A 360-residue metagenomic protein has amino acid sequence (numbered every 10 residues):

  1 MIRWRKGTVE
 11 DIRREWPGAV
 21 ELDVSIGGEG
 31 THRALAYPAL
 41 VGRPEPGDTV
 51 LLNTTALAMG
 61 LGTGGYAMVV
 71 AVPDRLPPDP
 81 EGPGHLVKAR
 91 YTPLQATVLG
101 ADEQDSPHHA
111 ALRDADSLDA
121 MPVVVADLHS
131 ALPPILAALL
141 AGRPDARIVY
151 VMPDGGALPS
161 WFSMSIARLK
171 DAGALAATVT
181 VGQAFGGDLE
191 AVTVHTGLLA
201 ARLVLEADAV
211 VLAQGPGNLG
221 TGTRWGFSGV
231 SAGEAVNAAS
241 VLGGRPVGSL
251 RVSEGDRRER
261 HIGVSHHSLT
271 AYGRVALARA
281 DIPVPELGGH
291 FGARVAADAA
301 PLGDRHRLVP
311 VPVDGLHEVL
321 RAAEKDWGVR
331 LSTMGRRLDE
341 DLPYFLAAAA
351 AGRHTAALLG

Functional and structural regions predicted by a protein language model:
M1-A120, R143-R147: Extended, charged alpha/beta regions that create polyanion-binding interfaces
W4, P38-E45, A126-S130, P134 (+5 more regions): Conserved active-site and cofactor/substrate-binding residues in soluble primary-metabolism enzymes
E10-R13, P159-S163, D171-Q183, G328-Y344 (+1 more regions): A cross-family phosphate/adenosyl-ligand binding-site feature
I12-E15, N53, L57, A138-G142 (+6 more regions): Change "in soluble alpha/beta enzymes" to "in soluble alpha/beta proteins
A19, L61-G62, D145-R147, P246-R251 (+2 more regions): Flexible, glycine/charged-enriched surface loops at secondary-structure junctions
T49-T54, L308-G360: Extended hydrophobic packing segments that form well-structured cores
A96-A191: Phosphate-binding glycine-rich loops and their immediate beta-loop-alpha structural context
T178-L198, V204, V211-V313, H317-R321 (+1 more regions): A structural signal for small-residue-enriched, beta-sheet-centric alpha/beta enzyme cores and oligomeric scaffold folds
